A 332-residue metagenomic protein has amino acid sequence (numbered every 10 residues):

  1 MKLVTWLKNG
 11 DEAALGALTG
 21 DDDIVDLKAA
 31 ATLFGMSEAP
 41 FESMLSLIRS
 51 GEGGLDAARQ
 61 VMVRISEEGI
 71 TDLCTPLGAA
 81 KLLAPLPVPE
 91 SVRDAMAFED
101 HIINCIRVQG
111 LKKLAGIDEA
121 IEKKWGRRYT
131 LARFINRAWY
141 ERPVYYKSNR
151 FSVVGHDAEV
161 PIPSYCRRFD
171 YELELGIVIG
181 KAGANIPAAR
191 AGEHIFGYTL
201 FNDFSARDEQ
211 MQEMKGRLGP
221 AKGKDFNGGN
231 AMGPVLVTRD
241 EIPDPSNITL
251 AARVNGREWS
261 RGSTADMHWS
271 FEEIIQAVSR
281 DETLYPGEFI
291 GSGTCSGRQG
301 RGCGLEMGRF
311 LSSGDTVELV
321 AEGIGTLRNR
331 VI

Functional and structural regions predicted by a protein language model:
M1, T5-F34, N227, A231-L236 (+2 more regions): Charged, cofactor-coupling segments
M1-L7, T19, I24, M36-V254 (+1 more regions): Active-site microenvironments in enzyme catalytic cores
P87, R93, Y285, S312-S313: Residue-level recognition of short, solvent-exposed, well-ordered loop/turn junctions that link secondary-structure
R150, F204, C295-S296, G323: Acidic, glycine-rich active-site loops and adjacent beta-strand->loop/helix elements that engage anionic groups
L175, I290-G291, V317: Generic structural signal for buried aliphatic residues
P245-S263, V278-I290: Short beta-strand/loop turn elements enriched in aromatics
S270-E282, P286-L311: A conserved acidic, glycine/proline-rich C-terminal tail/linker
